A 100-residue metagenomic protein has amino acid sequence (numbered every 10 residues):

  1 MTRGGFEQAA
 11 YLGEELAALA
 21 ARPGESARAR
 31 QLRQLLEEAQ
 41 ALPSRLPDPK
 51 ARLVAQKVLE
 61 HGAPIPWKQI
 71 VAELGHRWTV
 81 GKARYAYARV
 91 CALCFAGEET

Functional and structural regions predicted by a protein language model:
M1-R45, K68-W78, A88, A96-T100: N-terminal interaction/assembly modules
R45-I65: Short amphipathic alpha helix immediately N-terminal
V80-R84: Helix-turn-helix DNA-binding helix
